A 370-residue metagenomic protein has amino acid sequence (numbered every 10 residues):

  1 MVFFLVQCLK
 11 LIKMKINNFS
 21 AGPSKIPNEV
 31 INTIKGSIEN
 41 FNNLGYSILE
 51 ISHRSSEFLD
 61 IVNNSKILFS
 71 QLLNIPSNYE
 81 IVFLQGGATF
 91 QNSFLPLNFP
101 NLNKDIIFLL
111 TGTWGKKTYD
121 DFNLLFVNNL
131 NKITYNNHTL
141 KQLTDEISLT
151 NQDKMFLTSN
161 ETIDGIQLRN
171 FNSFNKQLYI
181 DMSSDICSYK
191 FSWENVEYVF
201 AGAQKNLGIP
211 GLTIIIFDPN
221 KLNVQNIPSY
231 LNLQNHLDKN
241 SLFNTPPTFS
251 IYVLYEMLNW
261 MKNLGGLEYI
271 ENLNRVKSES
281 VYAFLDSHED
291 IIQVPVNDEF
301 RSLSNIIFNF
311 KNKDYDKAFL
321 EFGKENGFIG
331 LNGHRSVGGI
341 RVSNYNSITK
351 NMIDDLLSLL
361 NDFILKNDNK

Functional and structural regions predicted by a protein language model:
Q7-C8, I12-S52: N-terminal "arm"/small-domain region of PLP-dependent enzymes with the aminotransferase-like
I16, S343-K370: PLP-dependent enzyme catalytic core of the Aspartate aminotransferase-like
N43-F94, T111-T113, D121: Conserved N-terminal alpha-helix of the aminotransferase class I/II PLP-enzyme fold
T89-D153: PLP-dependent aminotransferase-like
F122, I133-I186: Active-site phosphate-binding strand-loop segment of PLP-dependent enzymes
Y198, A203-Y282, N297: Active-site C-terminal subdomain of aminotransferase-like
I292-F322: Conserved PLP-binding catalytic core of the aspartate aminotransferase-like
